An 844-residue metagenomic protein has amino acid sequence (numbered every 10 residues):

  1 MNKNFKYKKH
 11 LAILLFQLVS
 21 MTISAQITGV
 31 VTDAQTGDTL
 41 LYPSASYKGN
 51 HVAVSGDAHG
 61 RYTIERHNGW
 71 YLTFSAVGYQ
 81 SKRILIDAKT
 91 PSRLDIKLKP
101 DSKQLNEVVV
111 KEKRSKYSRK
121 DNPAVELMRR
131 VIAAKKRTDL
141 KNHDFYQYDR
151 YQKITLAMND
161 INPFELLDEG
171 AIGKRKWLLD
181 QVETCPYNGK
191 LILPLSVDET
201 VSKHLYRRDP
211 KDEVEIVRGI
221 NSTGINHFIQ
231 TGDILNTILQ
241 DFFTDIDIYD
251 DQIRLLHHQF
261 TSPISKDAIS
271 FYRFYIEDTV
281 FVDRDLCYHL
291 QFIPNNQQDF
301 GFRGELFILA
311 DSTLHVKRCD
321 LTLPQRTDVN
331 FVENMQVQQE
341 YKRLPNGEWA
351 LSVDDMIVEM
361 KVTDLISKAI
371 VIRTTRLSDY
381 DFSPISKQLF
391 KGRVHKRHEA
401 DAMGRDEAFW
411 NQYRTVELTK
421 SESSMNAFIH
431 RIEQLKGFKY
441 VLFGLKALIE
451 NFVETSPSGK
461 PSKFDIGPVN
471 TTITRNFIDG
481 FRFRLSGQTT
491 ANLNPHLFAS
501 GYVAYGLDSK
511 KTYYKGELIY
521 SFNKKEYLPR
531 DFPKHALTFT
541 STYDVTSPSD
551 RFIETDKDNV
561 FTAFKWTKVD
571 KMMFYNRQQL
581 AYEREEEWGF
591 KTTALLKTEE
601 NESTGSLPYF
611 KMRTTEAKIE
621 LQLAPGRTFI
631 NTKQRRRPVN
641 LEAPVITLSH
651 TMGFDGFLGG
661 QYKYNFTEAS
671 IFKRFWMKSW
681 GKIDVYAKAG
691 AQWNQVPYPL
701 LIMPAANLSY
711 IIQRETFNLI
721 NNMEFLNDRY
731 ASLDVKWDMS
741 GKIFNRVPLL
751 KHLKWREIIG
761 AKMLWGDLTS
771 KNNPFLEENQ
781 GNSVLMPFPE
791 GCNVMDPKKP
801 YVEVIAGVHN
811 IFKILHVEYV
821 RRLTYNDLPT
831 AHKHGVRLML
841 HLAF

Functional and structural regions predicted by a protein language model:
I27, A34-G49: Short, ordered, surface-exposed loop/turn motifs in non-cytosolic proteins
I27-D33, G60, I96: A short, amphipathic beta-strand motif
T32, S44-S46, A76-V77, P91-L140: Short, acidic, small-residue-rich periplasmic hinge/interaction motif at the N-terminus of Gram-negative outer-membrane
G37-L41, T63-W70: Short Pro-Gly-centered beta-turn/loop motif in secreted/extracellular proteins
Y47-K48, Y71-I84: A short, solvent-exposed loop/turn motif at the edges and junctions of modular extracellular/periplasmic domains
N50-R61: Short, acidic Ser/Thr/Gly-rich low-complexity loop/linker segments typical of extracellular and cell-surface proteins
R114-C287, I293-G301, T363-G467, T471-T474 (+5 more regions): Structured extracytoplasmic
H258-F260, G392-F844: Exposed, low-structure sequence patches enriched in small/polar residues
